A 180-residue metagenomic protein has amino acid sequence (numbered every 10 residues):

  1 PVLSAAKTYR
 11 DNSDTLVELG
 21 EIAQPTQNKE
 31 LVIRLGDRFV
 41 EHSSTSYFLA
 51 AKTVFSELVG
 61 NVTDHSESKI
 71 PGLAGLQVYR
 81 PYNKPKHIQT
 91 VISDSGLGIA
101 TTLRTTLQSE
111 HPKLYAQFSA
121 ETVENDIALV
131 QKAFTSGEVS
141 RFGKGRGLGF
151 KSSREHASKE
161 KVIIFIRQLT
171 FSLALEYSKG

Functional and structural regions predicted by a protein language model:
P1-E41: C-terminal effector/catalytic modules and regulatory tails appended to multi-domain proteins
D37, E41, D64, S68 (+2 more regions): Conserved helix-loop functional segments at active or binding sites
S46-N83, F150-A157: Conserved ATP-binding N-box helix of the HATPase_c
Y79-V91, T106-Y115: Short beta-strand-loop-beta element adjacent to the nucleotide/active-site pocket used for signaling
D94: Acidic ATP/Mg2+-coordinating residue in the GHKL
G98-R104: A short glycine-centered beta->alpha linker in the GHKL/HATPase_c
Q108-T170: Flexible ATP-lid and adjacent glycine-rich G1/G2 motifs of the Bergerat
Y177-G180: Extended charged low-complexity segments that act as oligomerization/scaffolding linkers
